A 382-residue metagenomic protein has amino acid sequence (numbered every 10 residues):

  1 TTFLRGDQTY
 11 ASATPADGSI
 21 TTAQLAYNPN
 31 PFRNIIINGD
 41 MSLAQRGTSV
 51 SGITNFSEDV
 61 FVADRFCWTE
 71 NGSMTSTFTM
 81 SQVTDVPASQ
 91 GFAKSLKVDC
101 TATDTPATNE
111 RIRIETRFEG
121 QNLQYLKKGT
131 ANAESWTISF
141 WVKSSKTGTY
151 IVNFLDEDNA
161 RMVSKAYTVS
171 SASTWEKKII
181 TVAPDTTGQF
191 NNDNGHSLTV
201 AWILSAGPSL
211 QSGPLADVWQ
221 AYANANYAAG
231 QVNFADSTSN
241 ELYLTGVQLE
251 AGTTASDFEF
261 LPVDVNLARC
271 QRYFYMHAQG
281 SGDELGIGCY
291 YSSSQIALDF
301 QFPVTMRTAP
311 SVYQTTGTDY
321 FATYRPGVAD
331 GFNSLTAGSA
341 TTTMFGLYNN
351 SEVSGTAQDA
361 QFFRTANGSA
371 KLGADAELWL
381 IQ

Functional and structural regions predicted by a protein language model:
F3-L4: Small-residue hinge/turn detector
D7-A13: Short, low-complexity export/processing leader segments characterized by acidic and small residues
P15-Q382: Extracellular and organelle-lumenal recognition/adhesion modules and their flexible linkers in secreted
